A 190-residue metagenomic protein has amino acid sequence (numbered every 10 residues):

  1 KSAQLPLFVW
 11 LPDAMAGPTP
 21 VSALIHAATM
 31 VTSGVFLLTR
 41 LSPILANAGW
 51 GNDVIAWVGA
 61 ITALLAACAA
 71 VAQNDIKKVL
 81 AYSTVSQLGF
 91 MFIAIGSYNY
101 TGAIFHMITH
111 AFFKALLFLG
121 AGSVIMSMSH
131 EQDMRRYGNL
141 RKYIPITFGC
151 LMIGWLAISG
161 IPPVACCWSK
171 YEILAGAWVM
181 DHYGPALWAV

Functional and structural regions predicted by a protein language model:
K1-V190: Hydrophobic transmembrane alpha-helices and their helix-loop junctions in integral membrane proteins
